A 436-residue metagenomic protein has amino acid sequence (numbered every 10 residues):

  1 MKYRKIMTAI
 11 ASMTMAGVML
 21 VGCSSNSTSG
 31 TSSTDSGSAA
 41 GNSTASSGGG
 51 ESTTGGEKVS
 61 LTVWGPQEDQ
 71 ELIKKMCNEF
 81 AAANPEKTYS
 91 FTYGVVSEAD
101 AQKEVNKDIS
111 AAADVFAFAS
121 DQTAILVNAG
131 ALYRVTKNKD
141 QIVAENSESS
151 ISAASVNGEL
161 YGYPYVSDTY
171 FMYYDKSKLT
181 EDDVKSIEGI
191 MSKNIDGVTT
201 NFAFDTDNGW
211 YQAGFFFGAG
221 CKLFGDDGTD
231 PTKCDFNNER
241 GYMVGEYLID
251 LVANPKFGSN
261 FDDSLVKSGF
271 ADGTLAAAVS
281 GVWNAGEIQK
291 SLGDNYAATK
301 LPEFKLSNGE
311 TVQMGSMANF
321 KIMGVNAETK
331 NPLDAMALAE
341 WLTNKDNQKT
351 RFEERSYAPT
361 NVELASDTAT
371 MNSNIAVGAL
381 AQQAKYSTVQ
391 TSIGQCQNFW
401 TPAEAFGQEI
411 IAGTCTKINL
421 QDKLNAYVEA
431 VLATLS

Functional and structural regions predicted by a protein language model:
G56-E68, T88-G94, V115, T200-F202: Short, well-ordered beta-strand elements
E79, A83-N146, S177, D182 (+1 more regions): Extracytoplasmic "Venus flytrap"/periplasmic binding protein-like
N106-K107, A111-D114, I142-K176, T200-D205 (+2 more regions): A structural signal for short loop-to-beta-strand junctions that line the ligand-binding cleft of periplasmic/secreted
A119-F171, D182, A297-L301, N372-S373: Hinge/lid segment of periplasmic solute-binding proteins
Y161-Y165, Y170, E188-C234, L275: Extracytoplasmic/periplasmic solute-binding protein
D230-N260: Glycine-centered hinge/linker elements that transmit conformational signals in sensory and ligand-binding systems
K290-E354: Extracytoplasmic/periplasmic substrate-recognition and gating elements
T368, A381-S436: Conserved C-terminal helix/tail region of periplasmic/extracytoplasmic solute-binding proteins
